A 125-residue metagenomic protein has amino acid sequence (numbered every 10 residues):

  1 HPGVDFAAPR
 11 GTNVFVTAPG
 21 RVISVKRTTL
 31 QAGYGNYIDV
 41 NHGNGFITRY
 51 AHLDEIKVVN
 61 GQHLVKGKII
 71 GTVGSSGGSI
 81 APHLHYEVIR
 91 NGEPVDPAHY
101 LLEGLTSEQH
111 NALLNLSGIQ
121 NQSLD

Functional and structural regions predicted by a protein language model:
H1-G35, K66, L116-D125: Surface-exposed, glycine-biased beta-strand/turn segments
V4, T12, T48, I56 (+2 more regions): Glycine-centered loop/turn positions within well-structured domains that cap or flank conserved ligand/cofactor-binding
F6, N36-V40, V65-G77: Short hydrophobic beta/alpha edge segments that flank linear recognition/processing sites
A7, N41, A51-D54, G74 (+1 more regions): Residue-level detector of conserved, well-ordered beta-strand and adjacent loop positions that form binding/recognition
P9-G11, P19, R27-T28, N41-G45 (+3 more regions): Solvent-exposed coil/turn segments that connect beta secondary-structure elements in extracytoplasmic/periplasmic
V16-N60, P82, E87: Zn2+-dependent peptidoglycan hydrolase active-site motif and core
I56-K68, E87-D125: Acidic, glycine-rich catalytic/binding loops that coordinate metals and/or anionic ligands
T72-V73, G78-H83, P94: C-terminal appended segment following the main domain
